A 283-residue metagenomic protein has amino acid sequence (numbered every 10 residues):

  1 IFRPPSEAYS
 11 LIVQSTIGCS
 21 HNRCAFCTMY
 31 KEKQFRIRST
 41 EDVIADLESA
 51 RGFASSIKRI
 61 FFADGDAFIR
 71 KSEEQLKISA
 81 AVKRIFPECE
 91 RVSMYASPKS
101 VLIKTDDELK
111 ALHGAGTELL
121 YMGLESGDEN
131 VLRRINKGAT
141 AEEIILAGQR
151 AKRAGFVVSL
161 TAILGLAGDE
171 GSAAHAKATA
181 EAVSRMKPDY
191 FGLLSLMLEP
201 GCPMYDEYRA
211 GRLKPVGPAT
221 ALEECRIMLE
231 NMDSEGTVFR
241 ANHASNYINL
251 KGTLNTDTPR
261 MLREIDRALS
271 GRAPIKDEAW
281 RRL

Functional and structural regions predicted by a protein language model:
I1-E7, E181-L283: Auxiliary Fe-S-binding modules of radical SAM enzymes
F2-D42: Canonical Radical SAM [4Fe-4S] cluster-binding loop centered on the CxxxCxxC motif and its immediate flanking residues
L11-V13, K58-I60, E90-A96, L120-M122 (+3 more regions): Hydrophobic faces of well-ordered beta-strands that scaffold small-molecule active sites in alpha/beta enzyme cores
C19, C27, V43, F62 (+6 more regions): Conserved, mostly hydrophobic/aromatic
V43, Q75, T105, I144 (+3 more regions): Aromatic/hydrophobic pocket-lining residues that form the small-molecule binding cavity in soluble enzyme cores
R51-R153, D233-S234: Conserved SAM/AdoMet-binding glycine-rich loop
K99, G127-V131, A151-H175, L194-P200 (+1 more regions): Conserved strand-turn element in the central/C-terminal portion of the radical SAM core barrel that lines
D107-L109, A167-R185: Catalytic cores of alpha/beta
